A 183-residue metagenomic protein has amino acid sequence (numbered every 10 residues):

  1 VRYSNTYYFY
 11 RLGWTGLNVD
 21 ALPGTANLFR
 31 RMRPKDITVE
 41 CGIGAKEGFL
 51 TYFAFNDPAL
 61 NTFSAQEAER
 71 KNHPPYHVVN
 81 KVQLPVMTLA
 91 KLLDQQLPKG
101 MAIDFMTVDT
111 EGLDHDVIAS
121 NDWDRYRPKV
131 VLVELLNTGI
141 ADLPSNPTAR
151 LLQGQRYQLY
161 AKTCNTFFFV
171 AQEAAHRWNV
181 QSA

Functional and structural regions predicted by a protein language model:
V1-A183: Phosphate/nucleotide-binding beta-alpha loop and adjacent structural elements of enzyme active sites
